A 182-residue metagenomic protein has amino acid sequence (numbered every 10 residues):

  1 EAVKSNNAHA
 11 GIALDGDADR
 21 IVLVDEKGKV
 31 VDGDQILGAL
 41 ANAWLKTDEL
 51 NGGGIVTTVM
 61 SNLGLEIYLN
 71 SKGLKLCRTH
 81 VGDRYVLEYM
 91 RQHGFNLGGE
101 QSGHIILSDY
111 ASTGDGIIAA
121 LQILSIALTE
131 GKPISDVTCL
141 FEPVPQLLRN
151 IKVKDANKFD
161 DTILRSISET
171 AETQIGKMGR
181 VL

Functional and structural regions predicted by a protein language model:
E1, A39, R84, E88: Short, contiguous clusters of charged residues that form electrostatic/catalytic patches at enzyme active sites, used
E1, Q35-G38, D161-S168: Short, well-ordered alpha-helical scaffold segments within catalytic/effector domains
E1-V24: N-terminal small/polar loop signature for handling phosphorylated ligands or for N-terminal nucleophile
A10, T47-L182: Phosphate-binding and adjacent anionic-ligand microenvironments
L14-G16, V30-Q35, A111-G114: Short glycine/threonine-rich catalytic loop with a Thr-x-Gly-x-Asp
D15-D17, K27, M60, S102: Anionic group-transfer/hydrolysis microenvironments
D19-G38, L65-E66: Short Gly/Thr/Asp-enriched flexible loops that form oxyanion-binding sites at enzyme active sites
K29-N51, H80-G82: Short, acidic/small-residue loops that bind anionic groups at enzyme active sites
